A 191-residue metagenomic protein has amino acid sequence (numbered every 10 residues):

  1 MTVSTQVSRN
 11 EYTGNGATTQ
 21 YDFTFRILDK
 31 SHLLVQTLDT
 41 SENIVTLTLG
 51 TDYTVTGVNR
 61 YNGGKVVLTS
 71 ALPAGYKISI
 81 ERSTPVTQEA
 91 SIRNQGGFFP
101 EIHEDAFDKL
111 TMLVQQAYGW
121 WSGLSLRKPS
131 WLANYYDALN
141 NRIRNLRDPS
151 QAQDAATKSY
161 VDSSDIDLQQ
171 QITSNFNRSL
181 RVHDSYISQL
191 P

Functional and structural regions predicted by a protein language model:
M1-F107, Q116, W120-R127, A152-A155 (+1 more regions): N-terminal assembly/attachment segments of tailed bacteriophage virion structural proteins
S130-Q151: Small/polar residue-rich beta-strand/coil "junction" motifs that cap repeat-based extracellular fibers
